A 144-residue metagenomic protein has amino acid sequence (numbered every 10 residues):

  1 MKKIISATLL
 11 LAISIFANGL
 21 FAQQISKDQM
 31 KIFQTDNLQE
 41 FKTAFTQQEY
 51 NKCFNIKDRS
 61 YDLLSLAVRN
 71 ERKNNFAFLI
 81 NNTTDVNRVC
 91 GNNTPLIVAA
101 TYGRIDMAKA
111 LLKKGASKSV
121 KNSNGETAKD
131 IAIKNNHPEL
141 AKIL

Functional and structural regions predicted by a protein language model:
M1-I4: Positively charged n-region of N-terminal signal peptides that target proteins for export
A7-F16: Bacterial N-terminal signal peptides
Q24-K31, C53-L64, R88-P95, K121-T127: Ankyrin-repeat boundary/"N-cap" motif
E40, N74-N75, D106-M107, E139-L140: Conserved ankyrin/ankyrin-like repeat signature
F45-C53, A77-V86, K109-S117, I143: Ankyrin repeat domain, specifically the short helix-to-loop turn at the C-terminus of the second helix of each repeat
K118-L144: Leucine-rich solenoid repeat scaffolds
